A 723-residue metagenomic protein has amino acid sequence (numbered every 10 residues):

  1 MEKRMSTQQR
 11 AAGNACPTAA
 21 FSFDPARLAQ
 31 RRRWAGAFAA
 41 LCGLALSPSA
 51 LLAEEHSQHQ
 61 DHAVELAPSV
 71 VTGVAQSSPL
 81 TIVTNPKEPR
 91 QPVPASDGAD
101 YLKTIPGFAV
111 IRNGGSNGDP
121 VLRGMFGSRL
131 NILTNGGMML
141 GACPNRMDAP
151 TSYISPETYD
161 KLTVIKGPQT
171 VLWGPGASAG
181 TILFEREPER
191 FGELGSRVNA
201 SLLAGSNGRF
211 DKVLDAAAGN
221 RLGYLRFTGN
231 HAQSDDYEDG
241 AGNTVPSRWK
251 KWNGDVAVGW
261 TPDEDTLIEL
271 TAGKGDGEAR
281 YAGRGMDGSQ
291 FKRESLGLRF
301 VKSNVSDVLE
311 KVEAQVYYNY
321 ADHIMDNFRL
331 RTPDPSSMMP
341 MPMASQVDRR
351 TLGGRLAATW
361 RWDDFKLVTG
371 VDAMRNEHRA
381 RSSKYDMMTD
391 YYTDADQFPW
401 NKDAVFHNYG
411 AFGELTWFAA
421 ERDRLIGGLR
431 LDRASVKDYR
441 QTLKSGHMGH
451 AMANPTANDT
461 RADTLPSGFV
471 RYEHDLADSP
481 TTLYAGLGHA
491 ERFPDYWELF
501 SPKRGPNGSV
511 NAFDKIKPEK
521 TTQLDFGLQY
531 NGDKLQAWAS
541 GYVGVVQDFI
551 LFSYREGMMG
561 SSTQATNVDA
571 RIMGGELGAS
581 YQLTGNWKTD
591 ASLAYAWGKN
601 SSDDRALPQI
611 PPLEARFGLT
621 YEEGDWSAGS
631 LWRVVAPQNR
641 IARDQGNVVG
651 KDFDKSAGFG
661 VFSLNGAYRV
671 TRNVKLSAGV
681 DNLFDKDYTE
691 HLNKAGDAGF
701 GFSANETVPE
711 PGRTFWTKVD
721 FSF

Functional and structural regions predicted by a protein language model:
H56, W417-L425, D432-A434, K534-A537 (+4 more regions): Gram-negative outer-membrane beta-barrel transporters
H62-Y101, D119, G127, D255: N-terminal periplasmic "start-of-domain" segments of outer-membrane beta-barrel proteins
P89-P92, S96-L102, G118-V121, L130-L133 (+4 more regions): N-terminal periplasmic accessory domains that precede and gate Gram-negative outer-membrane beta-barrel machines
M138-K166: Short acidic/polar hinge/loop motifs at secondary-structure boundaries that mediate gating or recognition
P144, T170, L183-E185, F191-E193 (+4 more regions): Periplasmic-side early beta-strands and strand-to-turn transitions of outer-membrane beta-barrels
V198, G285-E310, Q346-T351, W400-F406 (+9 more regions): Outer-membrane beta-barrel signature, preferentially recognizing the C-terminal barrel domain of Gram-negative
S234, G240, D265-K311, N319-R349 (+2 more regions): Flexible loop and strand-edge segments within Gram-negative outer membrane beta-barrel domains
E491-R492, V545-Q547, V634-R643, A667-F723: C-terminal beta-signal and adjacent terminal beta-strands/loops of Gram-negative outer-membrane beta-barrel proteins
